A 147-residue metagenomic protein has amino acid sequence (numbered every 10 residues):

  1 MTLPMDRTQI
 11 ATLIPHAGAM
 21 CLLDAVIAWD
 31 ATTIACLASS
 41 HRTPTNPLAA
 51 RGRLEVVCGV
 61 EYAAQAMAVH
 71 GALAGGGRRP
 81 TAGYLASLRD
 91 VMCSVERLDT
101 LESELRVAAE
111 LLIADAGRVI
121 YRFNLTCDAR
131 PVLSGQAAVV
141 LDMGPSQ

Functional and structural regions predicted by a protein language model:
M1-Q9, L37-A38, R79-A82: Single-stranded RNA-binding regions, centering on S1/OB-family and related RNA-binding modules
R7-A17: Short aromatic-glycine motifs in intrinsically disordered, low-complexity regions
G18-L54: Catalytic strand-loop segment that frames the active site of acyl-thioester-processing enzymes
M20-L22, L105, V119: Hydrophobic core residues within well-ordered beta-strands of beta-rich domains
A25-A28, V95, L111-I113, V139: A residue-level detector for short acidic-glycine micro-motifs
A50-V69, Y84, L88: Compact, glycine-rich, soluble single-domain proteins
A68-A108: Hydrophobic beta-strand-centered segment that forms part of the acyl-chain substrate-binding groove
V69, T100-L101, A108-Q147: HotDog/MaoC-like acyl-thioester-processing domains
